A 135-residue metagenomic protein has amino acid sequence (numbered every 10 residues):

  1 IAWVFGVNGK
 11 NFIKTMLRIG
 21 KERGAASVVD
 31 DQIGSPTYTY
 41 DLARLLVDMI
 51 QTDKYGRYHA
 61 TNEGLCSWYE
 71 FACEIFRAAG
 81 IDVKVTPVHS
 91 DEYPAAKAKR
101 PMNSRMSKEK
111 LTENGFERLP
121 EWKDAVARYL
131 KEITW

Functional and structural regions predicted by a protein language model:
I1-G34, Y40-D41: NAD(P)-dependent short-chain dehydrogenase/reductase
A2-G6, I33-S35, N62-C66, Y93-P94: Short histidine/acidic/glycine/proline-rich micro-motifs that form metal- and phosphate-coordinating active-site loops
W3, F12, Y55, W68-F71 (+1 more regions): Tryptophan-centric aromatic hotspots in well-structured domains and transmembrane helices
M16, L46-I50, A72-I75, V126-L130: Hydrophobic "lid"/C-terminal helical patch of Rossmann-like NAD(P)-dependent dehydrogenase/epimerase domains
Y40-V47, Q51, G56, L130 (+1 more regions): Catalytic phosphate/metal-binding cores of nucleic-acid and nucleotide-processing enzymes, i.e., regions that mediate
L45, T52-K97, M102: Mid/C-terminal beta-alpha module of Rossmann-like enzyme folds, strongest in SDR-family dehydrogenases/epimerases
S67-C73, S90-T134: Conserved C-terminal active-site "lid" loop/helix of NAD(P)H-dependent oxidoreductases that clamps the redox cofactor
